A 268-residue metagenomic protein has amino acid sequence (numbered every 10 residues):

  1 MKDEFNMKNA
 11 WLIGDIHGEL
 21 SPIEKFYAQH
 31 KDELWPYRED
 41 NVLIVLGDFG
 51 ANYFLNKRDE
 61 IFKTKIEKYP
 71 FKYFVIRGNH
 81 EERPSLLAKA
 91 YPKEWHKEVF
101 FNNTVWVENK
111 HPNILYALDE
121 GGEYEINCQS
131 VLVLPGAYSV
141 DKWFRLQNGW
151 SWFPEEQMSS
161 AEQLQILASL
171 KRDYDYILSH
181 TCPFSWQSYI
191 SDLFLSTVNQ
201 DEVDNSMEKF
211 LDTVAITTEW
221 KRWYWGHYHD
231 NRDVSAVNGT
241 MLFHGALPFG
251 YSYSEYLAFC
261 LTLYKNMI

Functional and structural regions predicted by a protein language model:
D3, I13, E19-I126, T197-Q200 (+2 more regions): Core catalytic region of metal-dependent phosphoesterases/phosphodiesterases, especially metallo-beta-lactamase-like
M7-G18, C128-A137, Y176-H180, T240-A246: Active-site-proximal beta-strand elements of phosphoester/diester hydrolases
D15, L43, D48, G78 (+4 more regions): Divalent metal-coordination and catalytic microenvironments
H17, F49-G50, N79-E82, A137-Y138 (+2 more regions): Catalytic metal-binding/acid-base residues of hydrolase active sites
P22-E24, F54-K57, S85-A88, W143-F144 (+3 more regions): A short acidic (Asp/Glu
F74-I76, E94-N102, W186-Y264: Conserved beta-sheet core of the metallophosphoesterase superfamily
K97-T104, I126-N205: Active-site-proximal loop/helix segment associated with metal-binding centers of metalloenzymes
